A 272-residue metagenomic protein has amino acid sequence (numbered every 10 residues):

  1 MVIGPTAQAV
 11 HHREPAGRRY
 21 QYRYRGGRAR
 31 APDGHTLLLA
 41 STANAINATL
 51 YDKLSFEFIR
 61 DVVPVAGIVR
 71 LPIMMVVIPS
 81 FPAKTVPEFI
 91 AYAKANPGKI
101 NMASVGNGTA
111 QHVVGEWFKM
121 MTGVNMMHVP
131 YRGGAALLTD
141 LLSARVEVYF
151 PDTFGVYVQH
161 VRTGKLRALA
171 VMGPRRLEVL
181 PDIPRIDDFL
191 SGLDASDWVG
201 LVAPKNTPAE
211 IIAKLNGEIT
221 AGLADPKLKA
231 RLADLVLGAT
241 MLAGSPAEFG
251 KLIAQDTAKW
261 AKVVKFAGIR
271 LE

Functional and structural regions predicted by a protein language model:
M1-I59, K99-N101, N107, T122-T153 (+4 more regions): N-terminal (or domain-start) structured segment
V2, Q111, I253-D256: Hydrophobic/aromatic residues within well-ordered alpha-helical segments
G26-H35, T49-A136, P184-I186, S191 (+1 more regions): Hinge/capping helix and adjacent helix->loop/strand transition within the periplasmic-binding protein
S41-T42, P79, D152-F154, G173-P174 (+1 more regions): Short secondary-structure boundary segments
G67, V171-G173, A203, G244: Active-site donor-binding loop signature of nucleotide-sugar glycosyltransferases
A136-D194: Anionic-ligand binding region
R162, A209-E272: An extracytoplasmic/periplasmic, membrane-proximal ligand-sensing/linker region
